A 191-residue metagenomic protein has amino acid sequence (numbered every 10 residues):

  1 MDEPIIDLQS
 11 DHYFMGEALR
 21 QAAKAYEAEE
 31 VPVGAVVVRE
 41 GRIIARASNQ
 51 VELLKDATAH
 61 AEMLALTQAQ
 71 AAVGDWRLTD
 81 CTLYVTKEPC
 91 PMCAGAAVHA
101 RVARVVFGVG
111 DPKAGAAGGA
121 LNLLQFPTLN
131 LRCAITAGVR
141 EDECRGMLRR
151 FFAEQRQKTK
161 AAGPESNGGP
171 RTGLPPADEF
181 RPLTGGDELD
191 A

Functional and structural regions predicted by a protein language model:
M1-A25, P89-M92, A96-A191: Zinc-dependent deaminase
E29-V33, R77-T79: Short, basic and Ser/Thr-rich N-terminal targeting/leader segments
V33-R39: Short beta-strand scaffold segments in enzyme catalytic cores
R39-E40, T67: A cytosolic small-molecule/anion-sensing beta-strand core signal
L53-M63: A short, polar/charged loop-to-alpha-helix boundary motif
L66-A100, R104: Helix-adjacent hinge/juxtasegments
